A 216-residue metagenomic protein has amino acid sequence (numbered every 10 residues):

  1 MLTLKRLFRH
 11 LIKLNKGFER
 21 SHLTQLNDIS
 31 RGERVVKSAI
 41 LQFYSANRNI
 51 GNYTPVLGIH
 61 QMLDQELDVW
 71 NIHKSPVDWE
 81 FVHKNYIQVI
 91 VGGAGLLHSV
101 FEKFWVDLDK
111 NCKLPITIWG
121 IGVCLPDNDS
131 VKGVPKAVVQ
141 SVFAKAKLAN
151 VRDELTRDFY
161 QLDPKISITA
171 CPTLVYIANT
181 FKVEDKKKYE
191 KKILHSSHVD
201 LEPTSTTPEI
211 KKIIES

Functional and structural regions predicted by a protein language model:
M1-S216: Active-site anion-handling motifs in enzyme catalytic cores
